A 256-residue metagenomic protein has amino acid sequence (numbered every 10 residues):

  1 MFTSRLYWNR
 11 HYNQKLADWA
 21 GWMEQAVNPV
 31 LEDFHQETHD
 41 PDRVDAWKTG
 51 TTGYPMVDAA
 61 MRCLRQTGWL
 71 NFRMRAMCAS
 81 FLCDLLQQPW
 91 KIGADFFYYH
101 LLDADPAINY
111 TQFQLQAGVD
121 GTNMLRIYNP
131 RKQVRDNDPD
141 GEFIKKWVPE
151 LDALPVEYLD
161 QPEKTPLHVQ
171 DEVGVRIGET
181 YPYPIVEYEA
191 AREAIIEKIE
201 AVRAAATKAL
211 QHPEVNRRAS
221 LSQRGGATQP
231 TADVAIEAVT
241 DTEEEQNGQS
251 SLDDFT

Functional and structural regions predicted by a protein language model:
M1-T256: C-terminal catalytic domain of photolyase/cryptochrome flavoproteins, centering on the FAD-binding pocket
